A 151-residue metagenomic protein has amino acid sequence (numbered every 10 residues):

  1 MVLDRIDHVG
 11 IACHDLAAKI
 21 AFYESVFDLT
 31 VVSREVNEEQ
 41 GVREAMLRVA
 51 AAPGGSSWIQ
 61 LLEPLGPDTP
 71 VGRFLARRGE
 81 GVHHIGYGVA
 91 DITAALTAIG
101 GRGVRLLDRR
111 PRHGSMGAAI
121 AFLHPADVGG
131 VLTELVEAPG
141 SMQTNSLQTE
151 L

Functional and structural regions predicted by a protein language model:
M1, R5-D7, L29-G41, G66-H83 (+2 more regions): A cross-kingdom feature marking solvent-exposed beta-strand/loop segments within repeated, beta-rich binding/scaffold
V2, A45-L47, G54-G55, Y87 (+1 more regions): Vicinal oxygen chelate
I6-D15, A45-P53, S57, L65-G66 (+1 more regions): Vicinal oxygen chelate
D15-T30, A95, I99-R102: Amphipathic alpha-helical segments
K19, T30, G54-I59, T69-P70 (+1 more regions): Short loop/beta submotifs within extracellular cysteine-rich repeat domains
F27-D28, G79, I92, D127: Short linear sequence elements within intrinsically disordered, low-complexity coil regions
D28-P53, W58, H124: N-terminal strand-loop-strand beta-hairpin
L62-P64, D68, L135-V136: Amphipathic N-proximal alpha-helical interface segments
